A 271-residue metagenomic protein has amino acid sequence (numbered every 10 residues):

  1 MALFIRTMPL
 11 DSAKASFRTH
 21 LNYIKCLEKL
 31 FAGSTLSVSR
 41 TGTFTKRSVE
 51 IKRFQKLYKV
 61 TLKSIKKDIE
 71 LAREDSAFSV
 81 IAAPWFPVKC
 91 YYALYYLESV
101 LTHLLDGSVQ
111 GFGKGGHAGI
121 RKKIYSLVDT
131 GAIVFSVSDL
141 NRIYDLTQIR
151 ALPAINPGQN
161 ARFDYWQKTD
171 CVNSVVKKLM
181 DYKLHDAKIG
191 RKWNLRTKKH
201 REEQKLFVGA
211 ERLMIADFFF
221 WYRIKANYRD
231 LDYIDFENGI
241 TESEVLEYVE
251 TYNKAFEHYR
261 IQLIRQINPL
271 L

Functional and structural regions predicted by a protein language model:
M1-L271: Terminal alpha-helical segments
